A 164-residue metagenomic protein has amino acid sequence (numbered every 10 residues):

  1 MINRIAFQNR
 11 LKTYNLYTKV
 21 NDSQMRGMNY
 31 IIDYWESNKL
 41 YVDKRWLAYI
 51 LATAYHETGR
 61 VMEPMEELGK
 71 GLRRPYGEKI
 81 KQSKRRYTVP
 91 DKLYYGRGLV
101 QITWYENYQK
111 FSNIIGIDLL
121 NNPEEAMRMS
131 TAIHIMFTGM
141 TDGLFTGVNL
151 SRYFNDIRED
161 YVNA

Functional and structural regions predicted by a protein language model:
M1, D43-A52, R158-A164: Alpha-helical scaffolds flanking conserved acidic
I2-Y30, A48-T141: Peptidoglycan-targeting cell-wall enzymes and recognition modules
I32-R45: Helix-loop segments that flank and shape redox-cofactor active sites
E125-A164: Long, repeat-rich segments with strong aromatic
